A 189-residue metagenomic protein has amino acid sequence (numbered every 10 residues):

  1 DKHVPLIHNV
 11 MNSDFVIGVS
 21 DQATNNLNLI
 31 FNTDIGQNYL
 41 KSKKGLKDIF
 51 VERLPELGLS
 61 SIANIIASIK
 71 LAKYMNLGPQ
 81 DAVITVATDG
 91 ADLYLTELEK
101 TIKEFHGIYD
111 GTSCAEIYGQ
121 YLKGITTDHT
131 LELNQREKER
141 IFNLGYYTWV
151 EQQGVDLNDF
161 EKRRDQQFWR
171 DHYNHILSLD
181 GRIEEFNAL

Functional and structural regions predicted by a protein language model:
D1-E56, T96-L189: Active-site/ligand-binding loops adjacent to catalytic centers
V19-T24, A63, A87-D92: Glycine-rich beta-alpha junction loops
E56-N64: Phosphate/oxyanion-binding active-site loops and adjacent basic polyanion-contact surfaces
N64-A72: Buried hydrophobic packing segments
S68, Y94-E97: A short acidic (Asp/Glu
K73-Q80: Non-catalytic interaction/regulatory modules that flank or connect domains
